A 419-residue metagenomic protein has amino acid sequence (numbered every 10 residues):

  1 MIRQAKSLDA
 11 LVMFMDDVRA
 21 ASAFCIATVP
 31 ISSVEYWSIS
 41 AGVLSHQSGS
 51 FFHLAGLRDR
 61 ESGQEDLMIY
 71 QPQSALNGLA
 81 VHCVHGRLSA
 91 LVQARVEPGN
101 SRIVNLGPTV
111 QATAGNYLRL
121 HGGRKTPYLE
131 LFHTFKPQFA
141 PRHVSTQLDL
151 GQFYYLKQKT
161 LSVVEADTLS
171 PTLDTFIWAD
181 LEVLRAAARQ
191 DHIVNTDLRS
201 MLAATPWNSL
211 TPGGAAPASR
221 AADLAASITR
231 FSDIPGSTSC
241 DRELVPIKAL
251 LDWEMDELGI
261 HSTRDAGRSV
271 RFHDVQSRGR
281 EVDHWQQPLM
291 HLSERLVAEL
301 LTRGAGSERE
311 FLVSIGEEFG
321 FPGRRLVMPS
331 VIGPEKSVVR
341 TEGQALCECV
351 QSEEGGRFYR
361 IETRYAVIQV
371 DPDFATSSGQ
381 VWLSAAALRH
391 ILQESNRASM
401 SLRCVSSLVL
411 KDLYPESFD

Functional and structural regions predicted by a protein language model:
M1-A90, V96-E97, A218-Q286, S293: An N-terminus-focused feature that recognizes amino-terminal "leader" regions
I2-R3, A94, P98-P141, I315 (+1 more regions): Compact, glycine/acidic-enriched structural inserts
L76-G78, L296, E362-Y365: Extracellular structured ligand-interaction cores
A80-H82, L91-V96, A298-T302, L312-E317: A structural feature that tracks compact, well-ordered secondary-structure segments with a strong bias toward
R87-S89, S307-F311, F321: Short loop/beta submotifs within extracellular cysteine-rich repeat domains
H143-A222, S352-D419: Elongated scaffolding segments in large macromolecular assemblies, built predominantly from amphipathic alpha-helices
P288-M290, F358-Y359: Short, flexible, solvent-exposed loop/turn segments with mixed acidic/basic and small polar residues
